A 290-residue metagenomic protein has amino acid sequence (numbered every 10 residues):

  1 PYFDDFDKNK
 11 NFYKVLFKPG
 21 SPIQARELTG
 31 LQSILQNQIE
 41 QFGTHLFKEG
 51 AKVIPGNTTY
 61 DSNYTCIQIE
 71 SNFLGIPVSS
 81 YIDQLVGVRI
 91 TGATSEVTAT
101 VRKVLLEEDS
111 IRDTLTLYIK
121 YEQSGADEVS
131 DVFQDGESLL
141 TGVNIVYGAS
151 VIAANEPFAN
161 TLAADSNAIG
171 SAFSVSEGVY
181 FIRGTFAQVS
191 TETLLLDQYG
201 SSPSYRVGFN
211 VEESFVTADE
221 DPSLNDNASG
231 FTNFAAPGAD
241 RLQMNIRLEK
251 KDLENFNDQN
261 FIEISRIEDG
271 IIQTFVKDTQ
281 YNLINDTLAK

Functional and structural regions predicted by a protein language model:
P1-K290: Subunit-assembly interface segments of extracellular/virion macromolecular structures
